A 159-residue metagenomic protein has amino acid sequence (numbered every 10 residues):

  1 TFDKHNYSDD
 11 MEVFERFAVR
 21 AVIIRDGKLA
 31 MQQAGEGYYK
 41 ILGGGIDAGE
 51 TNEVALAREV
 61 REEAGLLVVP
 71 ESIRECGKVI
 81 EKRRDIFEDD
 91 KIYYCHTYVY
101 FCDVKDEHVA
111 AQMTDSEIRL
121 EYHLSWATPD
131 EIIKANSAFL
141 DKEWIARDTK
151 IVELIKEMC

Functional and structural regions predicted by a protein language model:
T1-R20, D26: Acidic, metal-coordinating catalytic segment for phosphate/diphosphate chemistry, firing primarily on the Nudix
V13, Y39-K40, E81-R84: Short, solvent-exposed loop/turn segments at secondary-structure junctions
V13-E15, D89-H96, S116-E121: A generic structural micro-feature
I24-E63, L67: Conserved Nudix-box catalytic region and its N-terminal flanking loop in Nudix hydrolases and closely related
Y38-Y39, V109-C159: Nudix hydrolase/Nudix homology domain
L67-K78: A short coil-to-beta-strand element that immediately follows conserved catalytic motifs
E81-A111, S125: Active-site-adjacent beta-strand/loop module that shapes the phosphate/pyrophosphate-binding cleft
